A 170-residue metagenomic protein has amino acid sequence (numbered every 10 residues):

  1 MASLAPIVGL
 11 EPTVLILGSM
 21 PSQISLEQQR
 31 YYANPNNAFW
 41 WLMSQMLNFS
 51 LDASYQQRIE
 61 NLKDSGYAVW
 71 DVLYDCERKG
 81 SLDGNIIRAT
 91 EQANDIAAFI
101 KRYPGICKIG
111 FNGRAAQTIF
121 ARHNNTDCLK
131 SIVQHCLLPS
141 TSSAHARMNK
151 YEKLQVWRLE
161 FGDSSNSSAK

Functional and structural regions predicted by a protein language model:
M1, D52-Q56, T90-N94: Structural motif corresponding to alpha-helix initiation and N-cap regions
A5-T13, N34-P35, L82-A97, A121-K170: C-terminal capping/extension of enzyme domains
T13-S19: Short, hydrophobic/glycine-enriched beta-strand segments
P21-I24, A38, Y74-R78, R114-T118 (+1 more regions): Short, solvent-exposed loop/turn segments at secondary-structure junctions
I24-I87: Short, surface-exposed acidic-centric catalytic microdomains
D64-T118: Internal catalytic-core helix/loop-beta-alpha segment that presents or stabilizes conserved functional determinants
